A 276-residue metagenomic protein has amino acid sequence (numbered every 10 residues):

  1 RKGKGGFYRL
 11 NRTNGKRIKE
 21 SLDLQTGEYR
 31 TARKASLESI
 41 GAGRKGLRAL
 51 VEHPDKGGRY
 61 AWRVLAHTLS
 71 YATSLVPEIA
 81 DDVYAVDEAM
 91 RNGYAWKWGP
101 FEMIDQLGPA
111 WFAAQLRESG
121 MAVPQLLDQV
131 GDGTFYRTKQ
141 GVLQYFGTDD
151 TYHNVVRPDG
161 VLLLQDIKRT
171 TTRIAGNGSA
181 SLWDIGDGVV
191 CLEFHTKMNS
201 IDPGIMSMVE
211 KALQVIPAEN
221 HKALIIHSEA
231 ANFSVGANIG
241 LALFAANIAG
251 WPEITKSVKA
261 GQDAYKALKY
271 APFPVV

Functional and structural regions predicted by a protein language model:
R1-A231, G240-F273: N-terminal glycine-rich phosphate-binding loop for ADP-containing cofactors
